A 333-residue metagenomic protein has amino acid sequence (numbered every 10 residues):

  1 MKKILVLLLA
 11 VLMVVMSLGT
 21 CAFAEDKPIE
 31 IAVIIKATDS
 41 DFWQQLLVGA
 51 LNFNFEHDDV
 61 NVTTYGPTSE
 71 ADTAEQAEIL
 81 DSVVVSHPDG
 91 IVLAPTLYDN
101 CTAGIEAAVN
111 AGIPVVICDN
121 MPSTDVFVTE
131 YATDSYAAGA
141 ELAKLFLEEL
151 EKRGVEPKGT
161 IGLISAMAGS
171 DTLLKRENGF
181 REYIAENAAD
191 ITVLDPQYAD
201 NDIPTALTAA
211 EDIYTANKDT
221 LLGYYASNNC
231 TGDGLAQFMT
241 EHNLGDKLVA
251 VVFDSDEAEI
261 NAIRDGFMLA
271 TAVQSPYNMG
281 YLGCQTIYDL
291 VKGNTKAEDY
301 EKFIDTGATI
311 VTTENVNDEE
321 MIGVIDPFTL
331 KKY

Functional and structural regions predicted by a protein language model:
S17-D26: Sec-dependent signal peptide cleavage junction
K27, I164-A168, T172, Y183 (+2 more regions): Hinge/cleft segment of the Venus flytrap/periplasmic-binding protein
A32-H57, T63-A77, S86-P88, A94-Y98 (+3 more regions): Extracytoplasmic "Venus flytrap"
F42-V60, A138-L142, D171-I191, T205 (+2 more regions): Short, solvent-exposed amphipathic alpha-helices that sit in or adjacent to ligand/effector-binding or catalytic
E56-P67, T160-L163, E186-D200: Short beta-strand elements in bilobed, periplasmic/extracellular small-molecule ligand-binding domains
Q76, Y131-G159, K175, I203-A209 (+2 more regions): Hydrophobic alpha-helical segments within soluble ligand-binding/sensing domains
L80-N110, F180, D195, A199-A262: Hydrophobic alpha-helical
Y98-A137, T160, D256-R264, M268-L269 (+1 more regions): Flexible loop/hinge segments that line or gate small-molecule binding clefts
